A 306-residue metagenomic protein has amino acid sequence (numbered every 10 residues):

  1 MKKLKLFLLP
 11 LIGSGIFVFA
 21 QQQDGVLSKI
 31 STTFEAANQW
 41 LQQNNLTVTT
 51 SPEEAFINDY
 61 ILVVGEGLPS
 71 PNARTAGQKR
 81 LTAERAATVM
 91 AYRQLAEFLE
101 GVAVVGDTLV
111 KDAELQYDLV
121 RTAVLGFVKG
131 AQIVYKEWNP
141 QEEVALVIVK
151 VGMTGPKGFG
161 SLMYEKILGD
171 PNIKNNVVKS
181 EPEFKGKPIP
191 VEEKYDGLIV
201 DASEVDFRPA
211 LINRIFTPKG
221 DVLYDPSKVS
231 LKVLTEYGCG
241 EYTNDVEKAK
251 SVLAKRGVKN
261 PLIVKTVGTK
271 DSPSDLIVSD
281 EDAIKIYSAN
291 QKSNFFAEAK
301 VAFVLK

Functional and structural regions predicted by a protein language model:
L4-S14: Sec-dependent N-terminal signal peptides
S14-A20: C-terminal segment of classical bacterial N-terminal signal peptides
A20-K306: Domain-level marker for long, solvent-exposed, non-transmembrane regions
